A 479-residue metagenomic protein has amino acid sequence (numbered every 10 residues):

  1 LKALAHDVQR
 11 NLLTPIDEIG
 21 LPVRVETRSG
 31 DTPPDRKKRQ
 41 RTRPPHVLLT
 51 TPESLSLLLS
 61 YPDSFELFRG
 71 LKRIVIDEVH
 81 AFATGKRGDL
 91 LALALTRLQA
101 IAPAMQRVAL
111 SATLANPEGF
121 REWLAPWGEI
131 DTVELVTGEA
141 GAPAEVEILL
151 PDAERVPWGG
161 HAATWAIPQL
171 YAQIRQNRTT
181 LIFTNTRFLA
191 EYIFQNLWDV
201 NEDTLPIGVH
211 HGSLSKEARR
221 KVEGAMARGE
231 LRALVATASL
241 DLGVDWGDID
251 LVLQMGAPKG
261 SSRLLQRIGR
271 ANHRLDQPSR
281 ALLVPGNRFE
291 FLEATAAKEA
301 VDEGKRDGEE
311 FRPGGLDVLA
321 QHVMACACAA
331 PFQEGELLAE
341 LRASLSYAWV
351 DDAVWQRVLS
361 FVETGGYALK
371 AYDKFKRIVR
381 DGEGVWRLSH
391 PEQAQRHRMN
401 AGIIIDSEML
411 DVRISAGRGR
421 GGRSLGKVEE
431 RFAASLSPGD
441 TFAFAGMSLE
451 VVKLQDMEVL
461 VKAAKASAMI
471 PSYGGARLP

Functional and structural regions predicted by a protein language model:
L1-A329, E334-E383: Helicase motor core with emphasis on the C-terminal RecA-like subdomain
K370-P479: Conserved nucleotide-binding/hydrolysis modules and their immediate coupling elements across P-loop/ASCE NTPase motors
